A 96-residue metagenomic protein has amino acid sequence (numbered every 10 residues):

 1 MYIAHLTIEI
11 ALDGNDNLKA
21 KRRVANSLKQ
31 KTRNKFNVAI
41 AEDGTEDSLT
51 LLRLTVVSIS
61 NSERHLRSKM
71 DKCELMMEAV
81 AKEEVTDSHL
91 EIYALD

Functional and structural regions predicted by a protein language model:
A4-I10, T55: Active-site-flanking beta-strand signature of metal-NTP-handling nucleotidyl enzymes and homologous cyclase-like
E9-A11, N37, L75, A79: A structural boundary/capping signal
A11-D16, I59-E63: Structural beta->alpha junctions
K21: C-terminal binding/interaction regions
F36-D43, E84-L90: Short beta-strand elements
A41-S62, A94: Short, charge-patterned binding micro-sites
S60-D96: C-terminal structural segments of small proteins and small subunits
